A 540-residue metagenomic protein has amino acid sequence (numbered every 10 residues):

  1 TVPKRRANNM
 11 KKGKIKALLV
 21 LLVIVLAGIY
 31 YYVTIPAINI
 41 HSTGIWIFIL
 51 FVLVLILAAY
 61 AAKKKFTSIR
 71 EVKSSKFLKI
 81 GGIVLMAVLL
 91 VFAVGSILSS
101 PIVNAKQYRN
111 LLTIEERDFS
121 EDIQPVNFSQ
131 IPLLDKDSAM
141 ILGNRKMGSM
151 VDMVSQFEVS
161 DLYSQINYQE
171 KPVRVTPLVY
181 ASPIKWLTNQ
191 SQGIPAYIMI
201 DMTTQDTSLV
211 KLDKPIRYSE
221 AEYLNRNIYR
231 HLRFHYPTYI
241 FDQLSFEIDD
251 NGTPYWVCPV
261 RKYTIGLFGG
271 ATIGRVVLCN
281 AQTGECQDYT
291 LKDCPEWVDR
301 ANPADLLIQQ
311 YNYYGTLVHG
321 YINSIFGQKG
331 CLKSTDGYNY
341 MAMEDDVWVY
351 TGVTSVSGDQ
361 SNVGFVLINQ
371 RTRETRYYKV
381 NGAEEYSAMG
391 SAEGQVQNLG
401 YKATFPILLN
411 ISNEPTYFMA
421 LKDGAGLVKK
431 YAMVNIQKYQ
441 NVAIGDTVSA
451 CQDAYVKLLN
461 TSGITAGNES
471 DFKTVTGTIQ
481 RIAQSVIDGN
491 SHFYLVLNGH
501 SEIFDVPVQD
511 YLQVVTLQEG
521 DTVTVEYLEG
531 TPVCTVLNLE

Functional and structural regions predicted by a protein language model:
T1-N9: Short, Lys/Arg-enriched N-terminal segments with co-localized hydrophobic residues within the first ~10-30 amino acids
K12-E540: Soluble extracytoplasmic regions of secretory-pathway and membrane proteins
